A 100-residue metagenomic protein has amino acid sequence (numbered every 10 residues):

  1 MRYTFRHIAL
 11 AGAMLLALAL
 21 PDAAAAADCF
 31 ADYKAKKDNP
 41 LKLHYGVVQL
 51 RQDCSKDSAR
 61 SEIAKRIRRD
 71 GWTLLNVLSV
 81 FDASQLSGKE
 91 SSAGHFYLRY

Functional and structural regions predicted by a protein language model:
R2-Y100: Terminus-proximal functional modules
